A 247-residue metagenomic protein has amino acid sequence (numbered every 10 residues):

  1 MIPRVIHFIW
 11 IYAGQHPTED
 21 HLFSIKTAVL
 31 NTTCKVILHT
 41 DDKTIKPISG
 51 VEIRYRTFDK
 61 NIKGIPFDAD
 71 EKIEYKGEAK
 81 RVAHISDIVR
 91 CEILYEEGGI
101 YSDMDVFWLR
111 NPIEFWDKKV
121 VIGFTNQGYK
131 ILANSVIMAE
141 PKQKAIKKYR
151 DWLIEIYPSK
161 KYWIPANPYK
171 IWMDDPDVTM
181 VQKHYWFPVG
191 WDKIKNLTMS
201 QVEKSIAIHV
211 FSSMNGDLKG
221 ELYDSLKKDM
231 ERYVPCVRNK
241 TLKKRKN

Functional and structural regions predicted by a protein language model:
M1-S86, S102-N247: Glycosyltransferase-associated regions of secretory-pathway enzymes, highlighting luminal stem/catalytic domains
D87-G99: Small-residue hinge/turn detector
